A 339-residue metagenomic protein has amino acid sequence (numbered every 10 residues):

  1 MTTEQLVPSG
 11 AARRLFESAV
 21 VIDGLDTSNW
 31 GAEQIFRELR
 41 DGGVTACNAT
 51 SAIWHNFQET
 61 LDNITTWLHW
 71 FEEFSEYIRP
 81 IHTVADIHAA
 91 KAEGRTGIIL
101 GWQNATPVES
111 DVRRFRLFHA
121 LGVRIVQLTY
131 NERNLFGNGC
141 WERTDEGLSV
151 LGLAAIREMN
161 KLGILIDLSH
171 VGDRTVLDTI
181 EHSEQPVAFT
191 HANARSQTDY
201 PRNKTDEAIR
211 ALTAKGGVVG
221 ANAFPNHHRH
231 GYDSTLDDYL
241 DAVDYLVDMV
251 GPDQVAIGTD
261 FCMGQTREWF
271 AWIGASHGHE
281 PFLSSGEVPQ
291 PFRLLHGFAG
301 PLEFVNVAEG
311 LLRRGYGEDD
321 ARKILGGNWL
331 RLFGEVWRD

Functional and structural regions predicted by a protein language model:
M1-D145, D199-D339: N-terminal hydrophobic targeting/anchoring segments and the immediately downstream early-domain regions of hydrolases
P107-E109, A120-R202: Divalent metal-binding pocket/active-site signature
